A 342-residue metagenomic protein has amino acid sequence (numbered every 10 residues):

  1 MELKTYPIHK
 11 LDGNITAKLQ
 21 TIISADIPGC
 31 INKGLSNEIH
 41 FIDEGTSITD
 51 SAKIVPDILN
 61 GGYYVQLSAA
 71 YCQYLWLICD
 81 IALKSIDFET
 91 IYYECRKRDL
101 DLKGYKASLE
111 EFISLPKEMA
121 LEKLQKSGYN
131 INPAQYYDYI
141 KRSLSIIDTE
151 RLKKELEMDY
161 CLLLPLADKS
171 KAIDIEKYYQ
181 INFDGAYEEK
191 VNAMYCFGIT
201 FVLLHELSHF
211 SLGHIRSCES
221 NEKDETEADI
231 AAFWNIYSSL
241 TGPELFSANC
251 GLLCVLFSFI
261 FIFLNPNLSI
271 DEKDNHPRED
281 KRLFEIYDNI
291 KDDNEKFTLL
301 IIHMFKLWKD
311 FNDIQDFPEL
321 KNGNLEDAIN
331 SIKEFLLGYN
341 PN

Functional and structural regions predicted by a protein language model:
M1-T200, L207, S211-R216: Peri-catalytic and regulatory segments of divalent metal-dependent proteins
Y6-D26, I199, I215-D271: Short helix/loop segments within enzyme catalytic domains that coordinate or immediately flank catalytic cofactors
L67, A228, R278: Divalent metal-coordination and catalytic microenvironments
S85-D87, E222, F246, E295: Alpha-helix boundary/interfacial micro-motifs
H205, H209, H214, S269-H276: Histidine-centered active-site/metal-ligand motif
Y237-N342: Long, well-structured alpha-helical subdomains associated with metal-dependent extracellular/ecto-lumenal hydrolases
